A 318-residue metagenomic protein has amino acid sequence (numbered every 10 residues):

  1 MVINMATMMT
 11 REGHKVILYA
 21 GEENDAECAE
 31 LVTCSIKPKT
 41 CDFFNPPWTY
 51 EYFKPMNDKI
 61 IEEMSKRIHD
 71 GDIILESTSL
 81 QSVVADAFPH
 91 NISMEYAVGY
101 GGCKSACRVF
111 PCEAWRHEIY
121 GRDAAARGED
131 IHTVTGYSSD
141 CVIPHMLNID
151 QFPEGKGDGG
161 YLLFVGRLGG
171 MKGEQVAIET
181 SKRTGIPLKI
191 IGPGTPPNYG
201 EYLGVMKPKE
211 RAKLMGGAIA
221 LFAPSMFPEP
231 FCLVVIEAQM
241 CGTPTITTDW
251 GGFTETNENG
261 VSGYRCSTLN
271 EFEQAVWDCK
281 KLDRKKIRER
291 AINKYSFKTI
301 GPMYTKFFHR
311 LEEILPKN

Functional and structural regions predicted by a protein language model:
M1-N318: Catalytic cores of nucleotide-sugar-dependent glycosyltransferases that transfer UDP/GDP/TDP-activated
